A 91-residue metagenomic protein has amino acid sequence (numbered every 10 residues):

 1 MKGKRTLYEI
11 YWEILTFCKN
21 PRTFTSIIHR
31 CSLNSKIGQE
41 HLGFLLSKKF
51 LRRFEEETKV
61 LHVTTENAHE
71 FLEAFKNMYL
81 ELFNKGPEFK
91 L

Functional and structural regions predicted by a protein language model:
M1-W12: Short alpha-helical segments that sit at the start of domains
I14-C18: Short helix-to-turn junction characteristic of helix-turn-helix DNA-binding domains, especially the helix
K19-T23: Short capping segments at the starts of secondary-structure elements
S26-R30: A short acidic, leucine-rich amphipathic alpha-helix
L33-S47: Short amphipathic alpha-helical interaction segments
L46-E56: A short, conserved structural fragment
E57-F75: Basic, amphipathic "hinge/linker" alpha-helix immediately C-terminal to the N-terminal HTH DNA-binding motif
E73-L91: Amphipathic alpha-helical dimerization/coiled-coil segments that flank or bridge DNA-binding/regulatory modules
